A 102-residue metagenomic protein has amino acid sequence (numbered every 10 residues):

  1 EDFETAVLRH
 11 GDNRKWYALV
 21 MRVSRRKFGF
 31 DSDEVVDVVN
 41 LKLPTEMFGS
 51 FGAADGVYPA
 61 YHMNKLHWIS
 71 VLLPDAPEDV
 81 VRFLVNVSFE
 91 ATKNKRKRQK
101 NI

Functional and structural regions predicted by a protein language model:
E1-I102: Charge-dense, helix-prone N-terminal extensions
